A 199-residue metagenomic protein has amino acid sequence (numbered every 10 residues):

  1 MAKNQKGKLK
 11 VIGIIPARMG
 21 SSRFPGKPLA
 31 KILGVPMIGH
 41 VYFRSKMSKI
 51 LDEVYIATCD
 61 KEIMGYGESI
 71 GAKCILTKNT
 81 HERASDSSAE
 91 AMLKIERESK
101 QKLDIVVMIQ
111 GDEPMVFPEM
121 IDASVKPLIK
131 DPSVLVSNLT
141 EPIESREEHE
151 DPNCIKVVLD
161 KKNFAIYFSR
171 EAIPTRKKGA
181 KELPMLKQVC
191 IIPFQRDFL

Functional and structural regions predicted by a protein language model:
A2-K31, A89, Q101, I121-D122 (+1 more regions): N-proximal accessory regions
K10-T58: N-terminal glycine-rich phosphate-binding loop and ensuing alpha1 helix
G13, V54-I56, V106, S137 (+1 more regions): Hydrophobic/aromatic residues located in beta-strands of well-ordered beta-sheets within soluble catalytic
P16, M108-Q110, N138-T140: Short beta-strand segments
I38, D112, Q195: Residue-level signal for inorganic ion chemistry
L51, Q101-L103, D131-V134: Short, high-confidence coil segments that cap the C-terminus of an alpha-helix and link into the following beta-strand
Y55, K61-K126: Short phosphate-binding loop-to-helix
V116-L199: Conserved core of the sugar-phosphate nucleotidyltransferase
